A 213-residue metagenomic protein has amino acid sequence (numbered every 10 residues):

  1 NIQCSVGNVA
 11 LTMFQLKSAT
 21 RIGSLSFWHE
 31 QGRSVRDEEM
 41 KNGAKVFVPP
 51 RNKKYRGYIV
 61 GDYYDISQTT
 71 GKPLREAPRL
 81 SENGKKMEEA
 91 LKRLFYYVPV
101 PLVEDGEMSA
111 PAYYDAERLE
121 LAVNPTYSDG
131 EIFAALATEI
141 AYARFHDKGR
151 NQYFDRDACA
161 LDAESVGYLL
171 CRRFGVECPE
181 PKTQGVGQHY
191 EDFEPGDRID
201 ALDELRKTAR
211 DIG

Functional and structural regions predicted by a protein language model:
N1-G213: N-terminal accessory/interface modules of nucleic-acid-binding and processing proteins
